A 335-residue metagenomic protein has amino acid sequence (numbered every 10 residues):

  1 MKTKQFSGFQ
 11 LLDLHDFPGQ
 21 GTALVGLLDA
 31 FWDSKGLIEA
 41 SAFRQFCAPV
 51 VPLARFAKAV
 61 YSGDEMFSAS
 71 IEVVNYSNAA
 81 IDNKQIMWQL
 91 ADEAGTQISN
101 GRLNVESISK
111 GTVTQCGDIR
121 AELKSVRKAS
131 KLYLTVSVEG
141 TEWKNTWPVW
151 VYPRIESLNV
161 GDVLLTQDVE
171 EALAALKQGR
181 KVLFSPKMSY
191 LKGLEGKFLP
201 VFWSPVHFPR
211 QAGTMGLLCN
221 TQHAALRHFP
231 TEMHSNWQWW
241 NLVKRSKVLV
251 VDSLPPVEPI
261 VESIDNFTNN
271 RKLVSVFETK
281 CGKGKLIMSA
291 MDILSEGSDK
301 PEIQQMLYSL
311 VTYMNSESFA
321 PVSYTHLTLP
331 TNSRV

Functional and structural regions predicted by a protein language model:
M1-D82: Substrate-binding clefts and catalytic carboxylate motifs of secreted carbohydrate-active enzymes
Y61-M66, I108-T114: Solvent-exposed, conformationally flexible loop/turn segments
M66-N104, G117-I119, S130-E139: Beta-strand-rich binding/interaction modules
S125-P153: Terminal connector regions
G161-P205, K283, S289, L310-Y313: Short alpha-beta junction capping motif
M188-K192, S204-P301, F319-V322: Catalytic beta-strand/loop cores that center a nucleophilic Ser/Cys/Thr and support acyl-enzyme chemistry
T325-T331: Conserved small/polar residues in nucleotide/adenosyl-binding loops
